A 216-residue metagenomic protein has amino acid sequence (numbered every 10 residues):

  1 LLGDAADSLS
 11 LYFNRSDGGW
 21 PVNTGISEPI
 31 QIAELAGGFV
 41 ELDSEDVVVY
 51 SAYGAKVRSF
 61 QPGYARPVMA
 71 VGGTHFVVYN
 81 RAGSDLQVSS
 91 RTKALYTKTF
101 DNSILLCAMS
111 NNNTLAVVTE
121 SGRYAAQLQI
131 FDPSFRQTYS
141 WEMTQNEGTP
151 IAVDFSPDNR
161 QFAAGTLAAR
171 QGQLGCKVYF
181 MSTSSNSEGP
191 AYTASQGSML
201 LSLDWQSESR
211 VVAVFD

Functional and structural regions predicted by a protein language model:
L1-W20, G25-I30, V47, F76 (+1 more regions): Gram-positive cell-envelope targeting signals
D4, D46-V48, S84-V88, R123-Q129 (+2 more regions): Structural motif
L11-T24, Y53-Q61, T92-T99, Q137-M143 (+1 more regions): A short beta-strand motif characteristic of beta-propeller blades
G25-A33, P62-T74, N102-N111, E147-F155 (+1 more regions): Repeated scaffold domains used in trafficking and secretory/extracellular systems, primarily beta-propellers
F39, F76, T114-A116, N159-F162 (+1 more regions): Hydrophobic beta-strand positions that form the internal "hydrophobic ladder" of WD40/Gbeta-like beta-propeller blades
L42, Y79, V118-T119, A164-G165 (+1 more regions): Residue-level marker for isolated small/hydroxyl-bearing positions within beta-strands of beta-sheet-rich domains
V49-L105, S110: Structured, soluble extracytoplasmic/luminal domains of envelope-associated proteins
L167-D216: Extracytoplasmic/luminal low-complexity segments enriched in Pro/Gly and acidic/polar residues that act as flexible
